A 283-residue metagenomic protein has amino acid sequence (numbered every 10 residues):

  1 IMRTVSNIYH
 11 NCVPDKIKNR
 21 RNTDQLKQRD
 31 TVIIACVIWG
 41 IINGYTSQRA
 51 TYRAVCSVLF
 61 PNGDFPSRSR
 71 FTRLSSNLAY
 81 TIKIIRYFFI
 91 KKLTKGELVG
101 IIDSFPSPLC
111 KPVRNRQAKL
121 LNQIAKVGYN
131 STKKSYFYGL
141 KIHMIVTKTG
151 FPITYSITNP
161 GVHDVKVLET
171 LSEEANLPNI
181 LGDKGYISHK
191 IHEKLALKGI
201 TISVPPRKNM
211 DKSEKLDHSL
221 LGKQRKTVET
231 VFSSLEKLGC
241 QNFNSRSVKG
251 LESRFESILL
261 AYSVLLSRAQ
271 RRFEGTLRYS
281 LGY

Functional and structural regions predicted by a protein language model:
I1-Y283: Short alpha-helical elements
